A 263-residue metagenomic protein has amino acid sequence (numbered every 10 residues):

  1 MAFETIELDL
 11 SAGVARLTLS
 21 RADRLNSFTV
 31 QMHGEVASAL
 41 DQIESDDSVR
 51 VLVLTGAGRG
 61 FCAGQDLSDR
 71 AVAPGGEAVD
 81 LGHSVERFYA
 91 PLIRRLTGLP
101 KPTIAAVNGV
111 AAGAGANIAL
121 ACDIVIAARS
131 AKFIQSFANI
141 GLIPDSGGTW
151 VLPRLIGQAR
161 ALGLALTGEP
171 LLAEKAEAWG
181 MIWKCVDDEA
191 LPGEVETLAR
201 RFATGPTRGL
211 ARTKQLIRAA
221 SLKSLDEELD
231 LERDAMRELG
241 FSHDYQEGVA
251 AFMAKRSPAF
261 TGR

Functional and structural regions predicted by a protein language model:
M1-A57, R94, P192: Conserved CoA-thioester-binding segment of acyl-CoA-metabolizing enzymes
S20, N26-T29, G56-G58, G64-D66 (+5 more regions): Conserved phosphate-binding and hydrolysis motifs of nucleotide-dependent enzymes
Q31, E35, F88, R95 (+4 more regions): Charged catalytic carboxylate motif
E35-A39, Y89, L171: Short, well-ordered amphipathic alpha-helical segments that serve as non-catalytic structural scaffolds within diverse
G56-R95, A111, N139-G141, S224: Glycine- (often His-adjacent) and acidic-residue-rich active-site loop that binds/positions the CoA thioester
R94-L210, R237-H243, E247-A250, A254-R256 (+1 more regions): Crotonase-fold acyl-CoA enzyme core
K214-K223: Short, charged, surface-exposed hinge/linker loops at domain edges that act as mobile lids or interdomain connectors
